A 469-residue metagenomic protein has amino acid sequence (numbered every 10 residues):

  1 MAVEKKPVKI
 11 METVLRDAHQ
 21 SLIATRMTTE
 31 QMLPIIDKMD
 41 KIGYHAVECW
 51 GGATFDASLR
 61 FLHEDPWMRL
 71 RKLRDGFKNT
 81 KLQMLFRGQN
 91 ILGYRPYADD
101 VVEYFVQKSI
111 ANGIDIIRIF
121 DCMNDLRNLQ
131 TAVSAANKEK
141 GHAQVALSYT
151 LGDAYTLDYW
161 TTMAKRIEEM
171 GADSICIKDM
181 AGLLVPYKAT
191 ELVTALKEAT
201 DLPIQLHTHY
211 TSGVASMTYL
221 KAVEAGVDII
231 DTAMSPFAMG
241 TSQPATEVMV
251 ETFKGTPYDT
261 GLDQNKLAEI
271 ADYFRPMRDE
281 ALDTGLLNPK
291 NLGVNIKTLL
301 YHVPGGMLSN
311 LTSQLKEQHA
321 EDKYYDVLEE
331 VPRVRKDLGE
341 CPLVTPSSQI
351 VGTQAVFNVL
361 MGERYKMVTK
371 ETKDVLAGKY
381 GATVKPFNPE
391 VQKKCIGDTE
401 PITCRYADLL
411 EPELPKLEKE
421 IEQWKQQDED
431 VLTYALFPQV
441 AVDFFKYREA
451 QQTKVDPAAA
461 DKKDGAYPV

Functional and structural regions predicted by a protein language model:
M1-I23, L70-D75: N-terminal amphipathic alpha-helix/helix-capping segment at the start of soluble metabolic enzymes
I10, A18, M39, I119 (+5 more regions): Conserved, mostly hydrophobic/aromatic
K38-S58, N288-T298, H302-V469: Terminal or standalone catalytic/regulatory effector modules within metabolic enzymes and repeat proteins
G51-E168, I175, G182-P186: Active-site beta->alpha loop and helix N-cap motifs at the rims of alpha/beta catalytic domains
I119, D179, A225-S242: Glycine-rich phosphate-binding active-site loops on the catalytic face of alpha/beta enzymes
Y155-I167, S212-D228: Catalytic cores of alpha/beta
A238-T260: C-terminal helical cap(s) of enzyme catalytic domains, especially alpha/beta-barrels
